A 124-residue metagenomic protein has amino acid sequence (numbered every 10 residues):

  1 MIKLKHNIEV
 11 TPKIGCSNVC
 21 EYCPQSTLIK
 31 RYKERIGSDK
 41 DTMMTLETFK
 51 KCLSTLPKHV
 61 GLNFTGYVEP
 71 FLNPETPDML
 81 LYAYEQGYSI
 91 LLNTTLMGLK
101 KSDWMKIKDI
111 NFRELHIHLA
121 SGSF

Functional and structural regions predicted by a protein language model:
M1-E114: Conserved alpha-helical substructure of the radical SAM core
N93, S123-F124: Short acidic, glycine/proline-enriched helix-loop-strand junctions
